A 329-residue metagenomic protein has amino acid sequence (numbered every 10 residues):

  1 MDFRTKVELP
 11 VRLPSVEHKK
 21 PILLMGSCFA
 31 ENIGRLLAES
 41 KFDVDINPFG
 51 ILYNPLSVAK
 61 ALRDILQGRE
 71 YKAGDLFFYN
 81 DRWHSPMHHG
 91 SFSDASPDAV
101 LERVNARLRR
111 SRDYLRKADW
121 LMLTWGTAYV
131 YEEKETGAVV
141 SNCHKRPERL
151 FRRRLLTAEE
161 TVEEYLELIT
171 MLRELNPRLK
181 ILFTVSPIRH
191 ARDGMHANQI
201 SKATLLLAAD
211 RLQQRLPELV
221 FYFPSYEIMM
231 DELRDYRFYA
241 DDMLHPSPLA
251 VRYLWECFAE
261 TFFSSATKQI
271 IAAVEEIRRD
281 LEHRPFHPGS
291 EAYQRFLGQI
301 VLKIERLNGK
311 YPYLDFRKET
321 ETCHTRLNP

Functional and structural regions predicted by a protein language model:
M1-P329: Extracellular glycan-modifying ectodomains
